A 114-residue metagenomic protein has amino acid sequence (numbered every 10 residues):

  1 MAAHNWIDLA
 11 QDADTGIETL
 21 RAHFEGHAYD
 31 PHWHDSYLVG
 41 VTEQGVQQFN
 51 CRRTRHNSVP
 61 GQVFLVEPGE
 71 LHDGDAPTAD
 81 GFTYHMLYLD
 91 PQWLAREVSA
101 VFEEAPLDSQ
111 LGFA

Functional and structural regions predicted by a protein language model:
M1-A3: Hydrophobic membrane-targeting segments
W6-S109, F113: N-terminal regulatory/effector-sensing and dimerization cores that precede helix-turn-helix DNA-binding domains
